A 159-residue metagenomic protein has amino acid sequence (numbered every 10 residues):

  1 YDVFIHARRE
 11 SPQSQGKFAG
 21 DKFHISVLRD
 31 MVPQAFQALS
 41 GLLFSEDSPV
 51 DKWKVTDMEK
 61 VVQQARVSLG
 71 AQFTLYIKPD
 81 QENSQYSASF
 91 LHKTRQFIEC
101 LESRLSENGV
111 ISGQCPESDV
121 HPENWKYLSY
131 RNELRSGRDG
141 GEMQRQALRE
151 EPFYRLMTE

Functional and structural regions predicted by a protein language model:
Y1-E159: Structured alpha/beta or helical-core interaction and ligand-binding surfaces enriched in interleaved
